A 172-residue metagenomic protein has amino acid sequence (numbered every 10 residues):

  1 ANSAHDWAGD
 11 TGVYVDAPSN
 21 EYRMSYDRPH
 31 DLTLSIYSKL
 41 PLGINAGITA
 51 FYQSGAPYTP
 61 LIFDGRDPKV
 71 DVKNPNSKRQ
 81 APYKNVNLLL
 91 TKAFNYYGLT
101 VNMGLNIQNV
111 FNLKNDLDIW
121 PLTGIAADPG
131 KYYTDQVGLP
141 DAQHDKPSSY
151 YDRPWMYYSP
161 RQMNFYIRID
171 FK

Functional and structural regions predicted by a protein language model:
A1-P60: Gram-negative outer-membrane beta-barrel transporters
W7-A17, D64-V72, A142-S148: Flexible, solvent-exposed coil segments and beta strand-coil junctions, predominantly the extracellular/periplasmic
A17-R23, V72-S77, Y150-P154: Extracellular loop and loop/strand-boundary signature of outer-membrane beta-barrel proteins
R28-L32, P82-V86, L99, S159-M163: Residues that define the transmembrane beta-barrel architecture of outer-membrane proteins
L34, L88, M103: Residue-level detector of short, conserved catalytic/binding motifs and their immediate flanks
G43, F51-R66, K92-K172: C-terminal beta-signal and adjacent terminal beta-strands/loops of Gram-negative outer-membrane beta-barrel proteins
D71-K73, N87-T91: Outer-membrane beta-barrel transmembrane strand signature
P75-N85, L113: Outer-membrane beta-barrel transmembrane domain signature
